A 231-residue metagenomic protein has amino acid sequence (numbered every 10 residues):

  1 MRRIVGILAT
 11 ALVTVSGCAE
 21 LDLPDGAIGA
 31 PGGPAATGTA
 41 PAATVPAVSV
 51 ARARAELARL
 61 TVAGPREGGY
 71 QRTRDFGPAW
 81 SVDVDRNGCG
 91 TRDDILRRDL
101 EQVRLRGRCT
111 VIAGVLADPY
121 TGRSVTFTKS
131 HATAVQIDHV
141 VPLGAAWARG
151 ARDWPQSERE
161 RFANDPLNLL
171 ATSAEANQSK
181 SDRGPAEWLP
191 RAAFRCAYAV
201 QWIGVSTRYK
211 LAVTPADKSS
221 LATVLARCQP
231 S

Functional and structural regions predicted by a protein language model:
M1-T10: N-terminal export and membrane-targeting signals
V15-G17: C-terminal motif of bacterial Sec signal peptides marking the signal peptidase cleavage site
A19-D22: Bacterial signal peptide processing site
D25-R86, D217, P230: N-terminal module-boundary/linker segments of secreted carbohydrate-active enzymes
T61-Q136, V140-V141: Secreted/periplasmic proteins that engage bacterial cell-wall peptidoglycan
P119-S231: Domain-level detector of nuclease and nuclease-like folds in predominantly extracellular/periplasmic contexts
